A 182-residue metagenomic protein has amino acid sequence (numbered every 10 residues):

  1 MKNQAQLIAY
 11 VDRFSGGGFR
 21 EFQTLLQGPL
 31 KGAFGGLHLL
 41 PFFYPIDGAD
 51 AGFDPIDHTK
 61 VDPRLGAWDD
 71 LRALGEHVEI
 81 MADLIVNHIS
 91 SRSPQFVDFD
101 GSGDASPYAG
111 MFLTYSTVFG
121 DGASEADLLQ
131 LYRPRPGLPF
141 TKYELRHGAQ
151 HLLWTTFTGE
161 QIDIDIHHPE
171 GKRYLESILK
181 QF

Functional and structural regions predicted by a protein language model:
K2-R173, K180: Acidic/aromatic-lined carbohydrate-recognition and catalytic surfaces of CAZymes acting on diverse glycans
